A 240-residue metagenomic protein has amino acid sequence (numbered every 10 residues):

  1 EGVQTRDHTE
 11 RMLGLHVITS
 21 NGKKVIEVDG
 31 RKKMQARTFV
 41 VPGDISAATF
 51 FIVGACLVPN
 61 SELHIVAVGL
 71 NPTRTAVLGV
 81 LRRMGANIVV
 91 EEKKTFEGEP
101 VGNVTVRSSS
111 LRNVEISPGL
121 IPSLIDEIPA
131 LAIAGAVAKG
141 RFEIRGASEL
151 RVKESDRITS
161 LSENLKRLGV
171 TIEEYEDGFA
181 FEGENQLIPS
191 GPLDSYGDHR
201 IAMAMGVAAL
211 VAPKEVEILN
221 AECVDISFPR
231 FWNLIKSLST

Functional and structural regions predicted by a protein language model:
E1-T240: Short, structured segments at the rim of ligand-binding sites
